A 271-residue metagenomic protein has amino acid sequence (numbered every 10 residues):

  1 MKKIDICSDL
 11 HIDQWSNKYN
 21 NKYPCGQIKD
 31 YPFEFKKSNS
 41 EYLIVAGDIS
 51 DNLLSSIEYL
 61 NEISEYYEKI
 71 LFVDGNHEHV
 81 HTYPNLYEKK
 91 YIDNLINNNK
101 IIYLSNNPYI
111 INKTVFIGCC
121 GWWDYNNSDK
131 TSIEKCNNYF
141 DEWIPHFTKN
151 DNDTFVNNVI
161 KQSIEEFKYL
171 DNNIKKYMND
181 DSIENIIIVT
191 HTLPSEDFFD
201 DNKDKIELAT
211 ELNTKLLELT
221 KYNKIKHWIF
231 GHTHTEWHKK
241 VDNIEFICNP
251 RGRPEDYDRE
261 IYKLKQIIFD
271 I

Functional and structural regions predicted by a protein language model:
M1-D5, P108-G118, D181-N185, K240-E245: Beta-strand-turn-beta hairpins that frame and shape the catalytic cleft of phosphate-ester-processing enzymes
M1-F72, E78-K90: N-terminal active-site segment of His-dependent metallophosphoesterases
I6-S8, L43-D48, L71-N76, I102-N106 (+3 more regions): Active-site neighborhood of phospho(di)ester-bond hydrolases with catalytic His/Asp-centered motifs
H11-K18, S50-L54, H77-P84, P108-I110 (+4 more regions): Active-site environment of divalent metal-dependent phosphoester hydrolases
L60-E62, Y103-N112, Y169-E184: Short amphipathic alpha-helices and their capping/turn segments at secondary-structure boundaries
K69-F140: A basic- and aromatic-enriched beta-loop-alpha substructure that forms the phosphate/nucleotide- and DNA/RNA-contacting
I110, D200-N202, E207-K226, H234-I271: Binuclear metal-dependent phosphoesterase catalytic core
I117-I187, T192-K203: Active-site-proximal loop/helix segment associated with metal-binding centers of metalloenzymes
